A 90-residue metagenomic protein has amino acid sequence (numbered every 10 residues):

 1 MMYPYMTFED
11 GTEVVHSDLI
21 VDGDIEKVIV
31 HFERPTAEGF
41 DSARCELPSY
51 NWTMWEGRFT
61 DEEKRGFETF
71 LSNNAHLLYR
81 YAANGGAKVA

Functional and structural regions predicted by a protein language model:
M1-I20: Negatively charged, low-complexity tracts enriched in Asp/Glu with abundant Ser/Thr
Y3-Y5, Y50, Y79-Y81: Sequence-level detector for tyrosine residue identity
Y5-M6, H31-F32, R65: Intrinsically disordered, low-complexity segments enriched in polar/charged residues with Gly/Pro, especially when
T7, E13, R44-E46, K88: Ser/Thr- (and often Asn-) enriched beta-sheet segments in non-cytosolic proteins
H16-F59: A short, structured beta-strand/loop element
W55-A90: Acidic, low-complexity intrinsically disordered segments
